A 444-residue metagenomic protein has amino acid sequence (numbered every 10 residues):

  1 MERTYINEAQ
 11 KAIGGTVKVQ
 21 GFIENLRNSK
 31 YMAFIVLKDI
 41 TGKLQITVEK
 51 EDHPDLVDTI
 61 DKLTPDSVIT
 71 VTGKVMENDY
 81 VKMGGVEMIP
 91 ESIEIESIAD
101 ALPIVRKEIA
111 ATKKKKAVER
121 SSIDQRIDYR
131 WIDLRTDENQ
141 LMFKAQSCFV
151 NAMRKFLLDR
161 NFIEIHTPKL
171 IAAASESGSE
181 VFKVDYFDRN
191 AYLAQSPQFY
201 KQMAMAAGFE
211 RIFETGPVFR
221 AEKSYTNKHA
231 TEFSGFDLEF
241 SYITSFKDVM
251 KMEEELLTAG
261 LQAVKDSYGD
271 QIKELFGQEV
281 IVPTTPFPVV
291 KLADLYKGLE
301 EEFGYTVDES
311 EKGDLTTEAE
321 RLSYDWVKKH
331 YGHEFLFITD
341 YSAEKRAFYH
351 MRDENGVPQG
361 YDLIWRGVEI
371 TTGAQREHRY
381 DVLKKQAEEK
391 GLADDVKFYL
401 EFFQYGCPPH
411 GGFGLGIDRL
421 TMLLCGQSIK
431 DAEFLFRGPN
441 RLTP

Functional and structural regions predicted by a protein language model:
E2-I243, L435: Class II aminoacyl-tRNA synthetase-like tRNA-binding/catalytic domains
E108-I109, G269-Q271, R419: Juxtamembrane/interface motifs at transmembrane-helix termini
L134-D137, D266, L299: Polar, glycine-rich mid-to-C-terminal structural blocks that act as macromolecule-binding/assembly scaffolds
E180-Q262, T285-P444: A translation/RNA-centric and nucleic-acid-associated enzymatic feature enriched in Class II aminoacyl-tRNA synthetases
A259-K273: Flexible helix-coil linker/hinge segments at domain or subdomain boundaries
Q271-T285: Short, highly charged C-terminal tails/helix-capping segments
